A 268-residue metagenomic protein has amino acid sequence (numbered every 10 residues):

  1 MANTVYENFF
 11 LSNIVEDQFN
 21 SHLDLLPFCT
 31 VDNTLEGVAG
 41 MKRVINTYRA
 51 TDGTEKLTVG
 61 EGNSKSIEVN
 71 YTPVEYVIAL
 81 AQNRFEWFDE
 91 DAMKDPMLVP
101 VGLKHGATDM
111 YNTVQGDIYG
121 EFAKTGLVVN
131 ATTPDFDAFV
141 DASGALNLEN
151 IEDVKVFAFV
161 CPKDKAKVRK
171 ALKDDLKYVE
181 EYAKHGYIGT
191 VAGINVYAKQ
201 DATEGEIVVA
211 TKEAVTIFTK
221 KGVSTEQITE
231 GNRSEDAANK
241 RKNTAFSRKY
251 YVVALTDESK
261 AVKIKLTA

Functional and structural regions predicted by a protein language model:
M1-T72: N-terminal "assembly arms/tails" that initiate or stabilize quaternary assembly in self-assembling proteins
A39, K199-E204, R233-R241: Short, ordered beta-strand-loop transition motifs
M41-R43, N83, V154-V156, A192-I194 (+2 more regions): Structural beta-strand/beta-sheet cores of well-ordered domains, especially the beta-sheet scaffolds that support
G53-K56, D95, K167-K170, A254-T256: Short helix/loop capping segments that flank catalytic or ligand/cofactor-binding pockets
V69-M93: Short acidic, glycine/tyrosine-flanked loop/strand segments centered on an H-E-D-like triad
E86-D153, K263-A268: Alpha-helical scaffold segments that mediate packing/assembly in large oligomeric complexes
V140, L146-Q227: Extended oligomerization regions of viral-like shell subunits
R233-A268: Extended, compositionally biased alpha-helical segments that mediate assembly or anchoring
